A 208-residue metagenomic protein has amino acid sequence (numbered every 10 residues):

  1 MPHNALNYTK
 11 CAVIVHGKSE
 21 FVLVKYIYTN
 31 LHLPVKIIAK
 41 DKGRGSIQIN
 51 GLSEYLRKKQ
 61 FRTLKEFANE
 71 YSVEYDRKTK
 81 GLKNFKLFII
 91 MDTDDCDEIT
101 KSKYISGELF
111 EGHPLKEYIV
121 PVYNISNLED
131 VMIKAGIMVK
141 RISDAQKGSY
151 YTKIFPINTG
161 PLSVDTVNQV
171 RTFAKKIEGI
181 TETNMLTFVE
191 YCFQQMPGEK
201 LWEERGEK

Functional and structural regions predicted by a protein language model:
M1-K10, F21-K42, S46-K208: C-terminal accessory helical subdomains adjacent to catalytic cores in phosphodiester- and nucleotide-handling enzymes
V13-H16: Short hydrophobic beta-strand that contains or immediately precedes a catalytic carboxylate
